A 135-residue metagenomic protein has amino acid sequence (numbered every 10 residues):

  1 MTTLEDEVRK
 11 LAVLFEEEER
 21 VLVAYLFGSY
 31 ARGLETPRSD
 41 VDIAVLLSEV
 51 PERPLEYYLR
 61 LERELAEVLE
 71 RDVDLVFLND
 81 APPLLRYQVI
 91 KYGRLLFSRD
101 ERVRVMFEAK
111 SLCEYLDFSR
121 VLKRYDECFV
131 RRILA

Functional and structural regions predicted by a protein language model:
M1-V23, A31-P37, V50-A135: Catalytic core of pol beta-like nucleotidyltransferases
G28: Active-site glycine-centered loops adjacent to acidic/histidine catalytic or metal-binding residues that shape
S39-V41: Short, conserved active-site loops that position catalytic residues or coordinate cofactors/metal ions across diverse
A44-S48: Short hydrophobic/aromatic beta-strand micro-patches that form the beta-sheet surface supporting nucleotide- or nucleic
